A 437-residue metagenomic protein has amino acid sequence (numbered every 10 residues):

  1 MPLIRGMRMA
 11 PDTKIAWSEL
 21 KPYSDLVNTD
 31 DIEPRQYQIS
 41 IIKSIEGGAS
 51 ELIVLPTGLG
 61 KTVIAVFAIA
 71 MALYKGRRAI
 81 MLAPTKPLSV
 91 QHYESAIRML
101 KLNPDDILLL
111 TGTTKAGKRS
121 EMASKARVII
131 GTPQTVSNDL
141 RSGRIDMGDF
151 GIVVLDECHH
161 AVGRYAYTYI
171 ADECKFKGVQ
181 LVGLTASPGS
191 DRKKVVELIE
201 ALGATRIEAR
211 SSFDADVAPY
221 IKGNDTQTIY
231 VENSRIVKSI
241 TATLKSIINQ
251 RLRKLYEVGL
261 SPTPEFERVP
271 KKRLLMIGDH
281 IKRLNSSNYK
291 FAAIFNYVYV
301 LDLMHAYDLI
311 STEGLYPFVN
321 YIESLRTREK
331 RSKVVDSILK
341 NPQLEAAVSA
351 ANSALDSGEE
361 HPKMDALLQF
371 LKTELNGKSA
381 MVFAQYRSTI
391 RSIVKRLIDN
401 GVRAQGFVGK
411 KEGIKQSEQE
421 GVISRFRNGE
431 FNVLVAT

Functional and structural regions predicted by a protein language model:
A10, A166, I170, I207-A218 (+2 more regions): Helicase motor interdomain insertion/brace
A10-V54: Conserved pre-motif I regulatory segment
G48-A68: Walker A/P-loop
K61-A70, Y165-Y169, L367: Motif I (Walker A/P-loop) of helicase-class P-loop NTPases
T62-I64, R77-R98, P188-K194, Q385-I390: Conserved Walker A/P-loop ATP-binding site and its immediately adjacent core in helicase/helicase-like ATPase domains
L88-T111, I199-G203: Conserved helix-turn-beta segment of the N-terminal RecA-like "Helicase ATP-binding" lobe in SF1/SF2 helicases
T114-M122, S379-F383, T389-R396, V402-T437: Conserved helicase ATPase core of P-loop NTP-dependent helicases/translocases
P133-K194: SF2 helicase catalytic motif II
